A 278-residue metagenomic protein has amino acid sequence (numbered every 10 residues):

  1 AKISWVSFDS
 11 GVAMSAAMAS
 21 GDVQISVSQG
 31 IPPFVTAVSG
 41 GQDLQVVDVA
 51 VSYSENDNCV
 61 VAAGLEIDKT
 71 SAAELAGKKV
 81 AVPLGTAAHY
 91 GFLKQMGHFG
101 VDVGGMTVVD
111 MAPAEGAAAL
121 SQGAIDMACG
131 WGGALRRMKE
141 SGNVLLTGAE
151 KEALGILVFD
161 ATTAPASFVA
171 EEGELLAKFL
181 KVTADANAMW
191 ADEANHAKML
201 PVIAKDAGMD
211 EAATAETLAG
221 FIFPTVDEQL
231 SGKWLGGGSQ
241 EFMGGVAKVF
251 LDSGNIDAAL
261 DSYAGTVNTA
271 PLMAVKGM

Functional and structural regions predicted by a protein language model:
A1-D102, T107-D110, D126-G132, L145-G148 (+1 more regions): Short, glycine-/small- and polar/acidic-enriched structural segments that line small-molecule recognition paths
W5, V46, V108, W190-M199 (+1 more regions): Surface-exposed patches in mature extracellular/periplasmic domains of secreted proteins
F8-V12, S28, V82-A87, A114 (+4 more regions): Soluble non-cytosolic domains of exported or imported proteins
S15, A19, I31-F34, A72 (+11 more regions): Extracytoplasmic/secreted envelope proteins and their assembly/folding machinery, especially bacterial periplasmic
A17, G21, T36, G40 (+12 more regions): Structured segments of extracytoplasmic/periplasmic soluble domains in secreted or envelope-associated proteins
E115-G208: Pocket-lining segment of extracytoplasmic ligand-binding domains
A170-N255: Secondary-structure end/capping motifs
M243-M278: Conserved C-terminal helix/tail region of periplasmic/extracytoplasmic solute-binding proteins
